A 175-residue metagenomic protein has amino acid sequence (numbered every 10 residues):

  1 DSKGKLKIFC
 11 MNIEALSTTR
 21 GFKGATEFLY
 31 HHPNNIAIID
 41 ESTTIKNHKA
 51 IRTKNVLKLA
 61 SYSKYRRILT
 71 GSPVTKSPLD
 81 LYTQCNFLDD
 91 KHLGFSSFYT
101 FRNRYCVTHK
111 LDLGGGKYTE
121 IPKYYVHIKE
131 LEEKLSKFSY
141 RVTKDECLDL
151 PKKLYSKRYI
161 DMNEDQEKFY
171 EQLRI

Functional and structural regions predicted by a protein language model:
D1-F9: Conserved motor-coupling elements within RecA-like helicase/translocase cores
I8, I36-A37: Hydrophobic "anchor" residues on beta-strands that sit immediately upstream of conserved functional sites
C10-A15, G24-P33, A50-K64, G94-I175: Inter-lobe coupling linker of SF2 helicases/translocases
D40-E41: Walker B catalytic acidic pair
T44-N47: Residues immediately C-terminal
K64-P78, N86: Conserved helicase ATPase motor motifs in RecA-like P-loop NTPase domains
P78-Y82, R102-N103: Conserved AAA+ ATPase core "coupling" helix
L81-S97: A short helix-turn-beta junction within AAA+ P-loop NTPase domains corresponding to the substrate/partner-engaging
